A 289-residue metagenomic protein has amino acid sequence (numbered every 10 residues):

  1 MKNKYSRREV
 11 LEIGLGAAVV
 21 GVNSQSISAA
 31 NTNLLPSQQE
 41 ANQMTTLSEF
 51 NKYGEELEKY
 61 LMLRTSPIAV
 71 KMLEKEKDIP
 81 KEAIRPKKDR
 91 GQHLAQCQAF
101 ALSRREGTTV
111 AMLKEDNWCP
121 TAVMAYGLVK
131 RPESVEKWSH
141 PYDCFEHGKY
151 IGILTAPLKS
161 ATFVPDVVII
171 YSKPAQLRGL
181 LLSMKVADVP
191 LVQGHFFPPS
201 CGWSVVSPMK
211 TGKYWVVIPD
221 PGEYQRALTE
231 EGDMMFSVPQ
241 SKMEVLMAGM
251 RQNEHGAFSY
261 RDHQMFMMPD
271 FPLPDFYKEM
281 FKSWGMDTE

Functional and structural regions predicted by a protein language model:
M1-Y5: N-terminal secretory signal peptides
R7-R8, A41: A generic alpha-helix preference that emphasizes hydrophobic side chains
E9-A30: N-terminal export signals
L11, Q25, Q39, L57 (+1 more regions): Generic hydrophobic secondary-structure signal
G14, S26, N33-L34, M112 (+1 more regions): Acidic/proline-rich low-complexity IDRs
A29-E40, M286-E289: Extracytoplasmic/lumenal soluble domains of exported proteins with redox or metal-associated functions
L35-N51: Cys/His-rich short segments
G54-E289: Acidic, serine/proline-rich low-complexity intrinsically disordered regions
